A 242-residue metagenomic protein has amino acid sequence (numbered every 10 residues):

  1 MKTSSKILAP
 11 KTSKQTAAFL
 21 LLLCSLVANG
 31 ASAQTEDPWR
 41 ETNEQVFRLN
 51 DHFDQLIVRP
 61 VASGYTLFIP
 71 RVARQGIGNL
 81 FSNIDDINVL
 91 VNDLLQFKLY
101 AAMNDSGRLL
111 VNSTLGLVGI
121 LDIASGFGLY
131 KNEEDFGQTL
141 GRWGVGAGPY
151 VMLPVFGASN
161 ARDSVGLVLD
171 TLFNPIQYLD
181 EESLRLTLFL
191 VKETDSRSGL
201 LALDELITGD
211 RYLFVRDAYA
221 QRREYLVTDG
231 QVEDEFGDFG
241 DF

Functional and structural regions predicted by a protein language model:
K2-F19: Bacterial N-terminal signal peptides that target proteins for export
S25-G30: N-terminal signal peptide c-region/cleavage motif recognized by signal peptidases
Q34, Q138, W143-F242: A structured, mid-to-C-terminal "fold-capping" secondary-structure block
Q34-R48: Short N-terminal segments immediately surrounding and downstream of signal-peptide cleavage
R48-I57, L90: Hydrophobic alpha-helical transmembrane segments
L56, V61-V72: Membrane interface segments of multi-pass transport proteins and intramembrane proteases
R74, G78-L80: Beta-rich strand-turn-strand
N83, N88-A161: Mid-length scaffold segments of soluble, non-membrane domains
